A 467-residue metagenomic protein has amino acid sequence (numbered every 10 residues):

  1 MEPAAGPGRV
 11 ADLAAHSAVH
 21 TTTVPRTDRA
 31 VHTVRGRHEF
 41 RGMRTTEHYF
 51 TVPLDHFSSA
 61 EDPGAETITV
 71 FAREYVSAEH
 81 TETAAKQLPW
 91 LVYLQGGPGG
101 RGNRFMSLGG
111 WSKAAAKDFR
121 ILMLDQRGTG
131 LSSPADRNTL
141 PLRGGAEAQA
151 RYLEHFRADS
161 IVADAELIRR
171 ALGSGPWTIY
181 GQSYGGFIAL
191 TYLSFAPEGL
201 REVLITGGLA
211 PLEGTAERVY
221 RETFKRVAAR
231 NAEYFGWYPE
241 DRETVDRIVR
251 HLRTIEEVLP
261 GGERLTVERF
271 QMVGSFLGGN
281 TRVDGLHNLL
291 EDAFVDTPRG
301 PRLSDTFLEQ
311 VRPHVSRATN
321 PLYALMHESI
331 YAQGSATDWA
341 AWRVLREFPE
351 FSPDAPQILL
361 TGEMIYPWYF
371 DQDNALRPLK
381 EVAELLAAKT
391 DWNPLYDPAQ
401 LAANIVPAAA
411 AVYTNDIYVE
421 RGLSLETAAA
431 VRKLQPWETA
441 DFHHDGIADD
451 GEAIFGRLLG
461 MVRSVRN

Functional and structural regions predicted by a protein language model:
M1-V19, T23, T27-V31: Low-complexity, intrinsically disordered tandem-repeat tracts enriched in small/polar residues
T22, D28-G262, L376-A383, N393-L401 (+3 more regions): Gly/Pro-rich cap/lid or specificity-loop segments adjacent to the active site
L200, V431-L434: Core-facing hydrophobic residues within beta-strands of well-ordered domains
E256-K389: Alpha/beta-hydrolase fold active-site neighborhood
L289-E291, E420-A429: Short alpha-helix in the alpha/beta-hydrolase fold that links the catalytic acid
N404, A409-V412: Short beta-strand/loop motif that positions the catalytic acidic residue of the alpha/beta-hydrolase fold
